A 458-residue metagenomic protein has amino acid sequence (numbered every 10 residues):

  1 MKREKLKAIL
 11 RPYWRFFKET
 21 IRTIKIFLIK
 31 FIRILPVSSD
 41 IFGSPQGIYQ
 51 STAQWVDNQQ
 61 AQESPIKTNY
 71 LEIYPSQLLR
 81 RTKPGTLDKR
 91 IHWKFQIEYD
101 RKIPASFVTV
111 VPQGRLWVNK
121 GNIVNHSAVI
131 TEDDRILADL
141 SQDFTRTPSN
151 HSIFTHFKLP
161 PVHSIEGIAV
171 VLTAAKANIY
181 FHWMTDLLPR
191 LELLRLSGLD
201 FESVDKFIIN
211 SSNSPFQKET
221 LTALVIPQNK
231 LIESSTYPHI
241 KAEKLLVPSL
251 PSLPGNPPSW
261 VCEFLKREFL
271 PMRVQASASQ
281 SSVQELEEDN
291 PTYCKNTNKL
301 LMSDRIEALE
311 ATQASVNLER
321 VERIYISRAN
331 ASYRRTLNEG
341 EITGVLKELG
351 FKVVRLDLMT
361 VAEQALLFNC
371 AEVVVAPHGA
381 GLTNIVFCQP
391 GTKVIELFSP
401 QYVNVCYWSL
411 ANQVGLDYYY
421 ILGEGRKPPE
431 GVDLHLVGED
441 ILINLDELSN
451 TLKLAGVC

Functional and structural regions predicted by a protein language model:
K2-C458: The feature primarily captures lumenal catalytic ectodomains of type II secretory-pathway glycosyltransferases
